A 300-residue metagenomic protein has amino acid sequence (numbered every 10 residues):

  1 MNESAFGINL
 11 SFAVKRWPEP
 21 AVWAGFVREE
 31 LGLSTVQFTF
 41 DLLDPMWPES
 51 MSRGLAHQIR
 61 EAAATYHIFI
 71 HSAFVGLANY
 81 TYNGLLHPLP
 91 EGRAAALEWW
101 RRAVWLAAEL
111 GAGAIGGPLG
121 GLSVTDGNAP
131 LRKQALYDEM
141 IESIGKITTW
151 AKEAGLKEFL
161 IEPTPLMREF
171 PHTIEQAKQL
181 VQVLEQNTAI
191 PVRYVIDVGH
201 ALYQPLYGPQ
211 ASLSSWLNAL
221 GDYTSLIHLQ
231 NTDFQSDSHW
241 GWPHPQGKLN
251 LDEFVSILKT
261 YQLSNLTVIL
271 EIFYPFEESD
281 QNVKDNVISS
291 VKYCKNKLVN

Functional and structural regions predicted by a protein language model:
M1-G7, V14-G32, H57, A64 (+2 more regions): Histidine-acidic metal/acid-base catalytic patches
N2, F6, F69-H71, P88: Mobile, glycine- and charge-enriched loop segments and immediately flanking short secondary-structure elements within
N9-F12, V27-R53: N-terminal substrate-binding region of glycoside hydrolase catalytic domains
F12-V14, F40-L42, G76-N79, L119-S123 (+4 more regions): Active-site-proximal loop/turn and secondary-structure-junction residues that shape catalytic pockets, frequently
Q37-F38, I70-V75, A112-G120, L156-E162 (+1 more regions): Short beta-strand segments at enzyme active-site cores
D44-R53, L77-L97, G121-A135, S238-P243 (+1 more regions): Surface-exposed, active-site-proximal loop segments in enzymatic domains
E49-I68: Aromatic-lined substrate-binding rim segments of carbohydrate-active enzymes
T65, L85-R193: Active-site acidic/histidine proton-transfer and metal-coordination neighborhood in alpha/beta enzyme cores
